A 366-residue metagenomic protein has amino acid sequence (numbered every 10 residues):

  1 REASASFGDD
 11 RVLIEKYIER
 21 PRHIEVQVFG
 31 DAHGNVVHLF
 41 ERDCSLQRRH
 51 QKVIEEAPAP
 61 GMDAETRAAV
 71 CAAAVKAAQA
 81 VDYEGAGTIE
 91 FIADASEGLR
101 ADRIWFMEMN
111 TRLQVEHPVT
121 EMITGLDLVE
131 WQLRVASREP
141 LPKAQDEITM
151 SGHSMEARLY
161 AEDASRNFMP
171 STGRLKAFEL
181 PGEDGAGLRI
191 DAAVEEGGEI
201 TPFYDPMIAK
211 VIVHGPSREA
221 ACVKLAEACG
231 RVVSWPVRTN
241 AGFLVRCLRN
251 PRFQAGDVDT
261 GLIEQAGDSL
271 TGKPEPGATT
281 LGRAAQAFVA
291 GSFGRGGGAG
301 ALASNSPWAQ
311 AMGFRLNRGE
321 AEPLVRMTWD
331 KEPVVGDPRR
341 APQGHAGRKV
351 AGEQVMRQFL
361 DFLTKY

Functional and structural regions predicted by a protein language model:
E2-R11, Y17-E55, C71-F106, N110-E116 (+2 more regions): Phosphate-binding core of ATP-grasp and ATP-grasp-like enzymes
K16, F40-E41, E108, L159 (+2 more regions): Pocket-edge structural micro-motifs
N35, Q47, A68, V334-G336 (+1 more regions): Hydrophobic/basic alpha-helical segments enriched in Actinobacteria
R49-E56, Y204-K210: Acyl/amide activation-and-transfer machinery of modular secondary-metabolite enzymes
I54-T66, W131: Conserved, carboxylate-rich catalytic/transport cores that coordinate ions
P58-G61, E116-E121: Allosteric regulatory "coupling" segments in signal-transduction proteins
T66, V70, G125: Hydrophobic (often cysteine-bearing) scaffold residues that line and stabilize catalytic clefts of nucleotide/cofactor
A74, P118-Y366: Catalytic cores of soluble metabolic enzymes centered on carboxylation/carboxyl-transfer
